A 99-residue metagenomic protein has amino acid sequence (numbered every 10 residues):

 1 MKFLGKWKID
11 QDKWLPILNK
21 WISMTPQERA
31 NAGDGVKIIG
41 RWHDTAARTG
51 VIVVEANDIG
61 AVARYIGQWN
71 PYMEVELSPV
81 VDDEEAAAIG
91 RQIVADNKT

Functional and structural regions predicted by a protein language model:
M1-T49, N57-G60, D83, A87-T99: Short S/T/G/P-rich N-terminal loop/turn motif that feeds into the first structured element of a domain
T49-V51, E74: A common structural microfeature
V54-G67: Mid-chain, well-packed structural core segment of small domains
R64-P71, A95: Short, intrinsically disordered, mixed-charge
Y72-D83: Conserved short beta-strand edge segments in small beta-sheet-based binding/regulatory domains
